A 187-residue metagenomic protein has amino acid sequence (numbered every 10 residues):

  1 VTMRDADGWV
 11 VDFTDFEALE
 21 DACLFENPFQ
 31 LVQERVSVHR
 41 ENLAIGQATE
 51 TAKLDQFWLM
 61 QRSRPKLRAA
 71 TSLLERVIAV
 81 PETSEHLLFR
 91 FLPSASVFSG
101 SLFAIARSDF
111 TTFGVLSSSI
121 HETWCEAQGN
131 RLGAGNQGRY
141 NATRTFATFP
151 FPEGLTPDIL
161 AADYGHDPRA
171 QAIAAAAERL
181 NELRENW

Functional and structural regions predicted by a protein language model:
V1-W187: S-adenosyl-L-methionine
